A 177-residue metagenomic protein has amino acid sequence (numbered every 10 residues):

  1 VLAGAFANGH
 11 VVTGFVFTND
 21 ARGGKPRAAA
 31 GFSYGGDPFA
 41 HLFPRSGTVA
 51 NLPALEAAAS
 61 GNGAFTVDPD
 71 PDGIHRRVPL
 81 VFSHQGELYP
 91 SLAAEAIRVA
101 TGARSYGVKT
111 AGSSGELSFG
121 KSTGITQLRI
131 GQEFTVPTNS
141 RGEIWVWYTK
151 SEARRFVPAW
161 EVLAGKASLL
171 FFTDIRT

Functional and structural regions predicted by a protein language model:
V1-T135, G165-T177: Non-transmembrane functional regions of envelope-associated proteins
F134-F156: Active-site Gly/Thr loop motif
S151-A167: A Trp-anchored, charged/polar loop motif used as the substrate-binding/catalytic surface of acyl/ester-handling
